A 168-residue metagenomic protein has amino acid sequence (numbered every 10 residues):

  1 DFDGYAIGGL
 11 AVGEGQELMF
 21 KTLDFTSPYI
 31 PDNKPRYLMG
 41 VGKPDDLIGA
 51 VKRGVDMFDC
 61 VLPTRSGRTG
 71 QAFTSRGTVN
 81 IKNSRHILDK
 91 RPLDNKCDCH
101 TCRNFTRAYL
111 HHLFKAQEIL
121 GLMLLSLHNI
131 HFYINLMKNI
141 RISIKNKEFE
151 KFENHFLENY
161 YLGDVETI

Functional and structural regions predicted by a protein language model:
D1-L93: Glycine-rich phosphate/ribose-binding loops and adjacent secondary-structure elements that form binding surfaces
K96-I168: C-terminal extensions of enzymes
